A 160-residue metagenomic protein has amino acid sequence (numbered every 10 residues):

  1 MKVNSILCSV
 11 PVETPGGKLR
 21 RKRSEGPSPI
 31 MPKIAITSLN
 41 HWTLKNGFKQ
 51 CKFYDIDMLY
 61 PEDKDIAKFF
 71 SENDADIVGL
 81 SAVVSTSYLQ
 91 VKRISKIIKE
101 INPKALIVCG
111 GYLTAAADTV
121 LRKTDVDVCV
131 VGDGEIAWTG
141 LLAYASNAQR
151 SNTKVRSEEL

Functional and structural regions predicted by a protein language model:
M1-K2, D127: N-terminal start-of-domain structural block
K2-P29: Short glycine-rich His-centered loop
V10-P11, P32-K33, D118: Proline-rich low-complexity regions
P27, P32-K33, T37: Aromatic- and Gly/Pro-rich amphipathic surface segment
A35, L39-K45, Q50-L160: Glycine-rich beta-alpha loop elements in corrinoid/cobalamin-binding modules across cobalamin-dependent enzymes
